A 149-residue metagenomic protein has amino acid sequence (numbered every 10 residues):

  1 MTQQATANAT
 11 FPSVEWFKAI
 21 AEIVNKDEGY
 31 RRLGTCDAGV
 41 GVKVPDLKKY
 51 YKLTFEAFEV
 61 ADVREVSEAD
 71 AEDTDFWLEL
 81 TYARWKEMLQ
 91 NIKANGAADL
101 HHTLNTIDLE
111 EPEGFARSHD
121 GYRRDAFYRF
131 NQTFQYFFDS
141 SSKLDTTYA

Functional and structural regions predicted by a protein language model:
M1-A149: Feature captures hydrophobic
